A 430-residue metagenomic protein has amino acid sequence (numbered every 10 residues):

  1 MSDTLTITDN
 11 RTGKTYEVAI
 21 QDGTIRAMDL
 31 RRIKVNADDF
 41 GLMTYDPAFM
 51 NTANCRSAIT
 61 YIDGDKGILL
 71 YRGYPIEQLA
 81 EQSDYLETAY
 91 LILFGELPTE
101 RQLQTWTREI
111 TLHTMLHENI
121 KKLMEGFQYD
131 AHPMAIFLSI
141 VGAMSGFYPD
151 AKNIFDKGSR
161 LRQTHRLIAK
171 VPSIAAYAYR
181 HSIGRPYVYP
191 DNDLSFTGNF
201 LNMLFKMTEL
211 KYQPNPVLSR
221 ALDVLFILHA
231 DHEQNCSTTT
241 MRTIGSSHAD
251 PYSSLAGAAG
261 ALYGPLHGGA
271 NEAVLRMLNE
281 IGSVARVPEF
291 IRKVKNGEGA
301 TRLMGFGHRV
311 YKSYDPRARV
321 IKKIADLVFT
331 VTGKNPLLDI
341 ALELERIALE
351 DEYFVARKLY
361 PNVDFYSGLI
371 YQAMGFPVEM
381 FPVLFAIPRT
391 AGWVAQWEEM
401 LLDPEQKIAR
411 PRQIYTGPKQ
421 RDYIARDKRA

Functional and structural regions predicted by a protein language model:
M1-A430: Non-transmembrane, aqueous-exposed alpha-helical and coiled segments at domain scale
